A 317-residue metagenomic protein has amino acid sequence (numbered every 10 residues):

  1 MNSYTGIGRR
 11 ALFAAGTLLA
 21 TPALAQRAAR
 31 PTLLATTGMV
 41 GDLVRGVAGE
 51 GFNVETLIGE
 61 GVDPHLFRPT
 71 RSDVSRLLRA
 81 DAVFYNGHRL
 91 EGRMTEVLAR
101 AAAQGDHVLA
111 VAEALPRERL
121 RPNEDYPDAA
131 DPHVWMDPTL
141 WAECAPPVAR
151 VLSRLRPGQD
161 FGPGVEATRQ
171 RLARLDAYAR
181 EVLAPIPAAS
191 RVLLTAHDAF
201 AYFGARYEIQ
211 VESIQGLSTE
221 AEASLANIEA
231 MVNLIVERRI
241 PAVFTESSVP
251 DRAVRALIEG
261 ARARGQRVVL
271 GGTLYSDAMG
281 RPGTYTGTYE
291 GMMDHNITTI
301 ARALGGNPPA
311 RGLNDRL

Functional and structural regions predicted by a protein language model:
M1-I7, A11-P22: N-terminal secretory signal peptides
Y4, Q26-L317: Extracytoplasmic metal-acquisition and chelation regions
